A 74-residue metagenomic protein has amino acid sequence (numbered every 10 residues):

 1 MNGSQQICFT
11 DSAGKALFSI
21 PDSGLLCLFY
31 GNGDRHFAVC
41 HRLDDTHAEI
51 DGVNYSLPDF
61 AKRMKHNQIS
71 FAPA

Functional and structural regions predicted by a protein language model:
M1, I7, G24-C27, A38 (+1 more regions): Generic low-polarity alpha-helical segments
M1-L17: Mixed-charge, Lys/Arg-rich low-complexity intrinsically disordered regions
P21-N54, P58: Acidic, low-complexity, intrinsically disordered interaction modules
V53-A74: Intrinsically disordered, low-complexity, charged/polar segments
